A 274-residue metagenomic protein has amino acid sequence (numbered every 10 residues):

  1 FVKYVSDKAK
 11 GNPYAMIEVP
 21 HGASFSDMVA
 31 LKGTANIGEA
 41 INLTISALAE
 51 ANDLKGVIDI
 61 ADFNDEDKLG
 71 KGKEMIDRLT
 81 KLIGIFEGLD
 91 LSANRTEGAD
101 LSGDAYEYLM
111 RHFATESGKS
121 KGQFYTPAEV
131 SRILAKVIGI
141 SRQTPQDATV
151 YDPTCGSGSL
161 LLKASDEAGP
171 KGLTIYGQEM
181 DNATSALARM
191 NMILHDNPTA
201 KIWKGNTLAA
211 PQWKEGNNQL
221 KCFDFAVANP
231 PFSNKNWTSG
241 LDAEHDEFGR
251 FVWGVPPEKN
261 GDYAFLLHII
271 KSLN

Functional and structural regions predicted by a protein language model:
F1-R142, K201-Q212: Non-catalytic, mostly N-terminal accessory regions of nucleic-acid modification and defense proteins
N42-L48, Y151, Y176, V255: Generic hydrophobic, helix-prone segments enriched in Leu/Val/Ile
S46-E50, G70-I76, E97-D104, P153-S159 (+2 more regions): Short, functional N-terminal and low-complexity linear motifs
A61-D62, E87-R95, P145, K221-A228 (+1 more regions): Short, mixed-charge, low-aromatic patches
D77-K81, S120-Q123, L173, G177 (+1 more regions): Alpha-helix N-cap/helix-initiation motif
E107, E179, D262: Acidic-residue sensor for enzyme active/binding pockets
S120-A228, S233-E244, G249: Conserved S-adenosyl-L-methionine
L134, N182, V255-N274: Conserved Class I SAM-dependent methyltransferase catalytic core
